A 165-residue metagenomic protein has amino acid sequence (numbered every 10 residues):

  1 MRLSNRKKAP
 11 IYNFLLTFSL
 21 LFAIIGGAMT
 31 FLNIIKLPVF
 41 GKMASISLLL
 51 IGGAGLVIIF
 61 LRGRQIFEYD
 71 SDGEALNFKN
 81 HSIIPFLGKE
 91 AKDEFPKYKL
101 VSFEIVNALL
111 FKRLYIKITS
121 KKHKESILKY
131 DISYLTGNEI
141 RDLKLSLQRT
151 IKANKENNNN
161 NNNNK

Functional and structural regions predicted by a protein language model:
M1-K42: N-terminal membrane-targeting/pre-transmembrane regions
I11, I84-L87, K122-I127: Short, surface-exposed beta-strand/loop "edge" segments at domain boundaries and coil↔beta transitions
F22, K42-I59: Canonical hydrophobic alpha-helical transmembrane segment
V57-E94: Conserved beta-hairpin
I59, I105-A108, K121: Short polar/acidic secondary-structure junctions
E90-A108: Phosphoinositide-dependent membrane-docking surfaces
L114-K165: A membrane-cytosol interface segment of integral membrane proteins
